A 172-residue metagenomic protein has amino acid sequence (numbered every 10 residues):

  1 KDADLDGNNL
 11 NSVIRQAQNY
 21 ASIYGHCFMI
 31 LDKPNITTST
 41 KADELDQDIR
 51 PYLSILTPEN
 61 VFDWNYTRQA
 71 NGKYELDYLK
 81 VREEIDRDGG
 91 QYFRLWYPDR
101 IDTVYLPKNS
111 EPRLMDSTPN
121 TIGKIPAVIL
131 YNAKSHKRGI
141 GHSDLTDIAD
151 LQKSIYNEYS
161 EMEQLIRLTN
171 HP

Functional and structural regions predicted by a protein language model:
K1-K124: Structured, mid-chain assembly/scaffold modules that mediate subunit interfaces within large macromolecular complexes
E111-P172: Extended, charged amphipathic alpha-helical segments
